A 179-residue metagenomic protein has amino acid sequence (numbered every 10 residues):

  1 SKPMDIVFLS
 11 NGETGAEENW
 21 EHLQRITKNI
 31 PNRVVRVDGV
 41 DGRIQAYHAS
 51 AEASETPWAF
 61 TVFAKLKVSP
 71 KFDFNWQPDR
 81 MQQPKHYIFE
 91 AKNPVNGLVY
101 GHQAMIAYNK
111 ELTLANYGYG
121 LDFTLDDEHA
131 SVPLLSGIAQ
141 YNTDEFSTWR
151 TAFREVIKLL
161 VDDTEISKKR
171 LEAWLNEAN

Functional and structural regions predicted by a protein language model:
S1, N75-N179: Catalytic-site signature of metal-activated, phosphate-bearing donor transferases, centered on the GT-A/GT-A-like
S1-A53: N-terminal anchoring/stem segment of glycosyltransferases
F8, F63-K65, E90: Active-site ExK catalytic segment of metal-dependent nucleases
N11-A16, L66-S69, N93-N96, L112-A115: Short acidic, S/G/P-rich loop/turn micro-motifs used as interaction or catalytic elements
P31-V35, W58, L121: Secondary-structure boundary/capping signal
S50, P57-S69: Short beta-strand-to-loop acidic/aromatic patch adjacent to the donor-nucleotide binding site
K71-D73: Acidic donor-diphosphate engagement hotspot in glycosyltransferases and nucleotidyltransferases that stabilizes
